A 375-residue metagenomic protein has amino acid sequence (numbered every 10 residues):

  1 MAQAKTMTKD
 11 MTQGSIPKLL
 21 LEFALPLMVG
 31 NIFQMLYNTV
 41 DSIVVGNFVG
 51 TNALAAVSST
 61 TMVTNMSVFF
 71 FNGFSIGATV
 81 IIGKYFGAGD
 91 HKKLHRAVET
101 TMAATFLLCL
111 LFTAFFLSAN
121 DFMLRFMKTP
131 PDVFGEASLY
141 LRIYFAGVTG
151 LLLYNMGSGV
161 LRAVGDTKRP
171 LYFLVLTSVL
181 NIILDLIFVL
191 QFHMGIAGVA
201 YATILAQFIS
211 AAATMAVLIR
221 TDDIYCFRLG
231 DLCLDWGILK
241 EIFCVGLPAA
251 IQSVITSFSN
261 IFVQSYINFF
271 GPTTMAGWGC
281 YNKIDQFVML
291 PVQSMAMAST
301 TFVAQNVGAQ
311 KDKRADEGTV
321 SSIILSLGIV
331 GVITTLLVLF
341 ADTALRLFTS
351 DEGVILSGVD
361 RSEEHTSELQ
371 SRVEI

Functional and structural regions predicted by a protein language model:
M1-E22, T203, A212-T256: Interhelical loop/hinge segments that connect adjacent transmembrane helices in multipass membrane
K18-T79, G83, L247-I267: Signature of the first transmembrane helix
A24, S58-T61, T105, L141-Y144 (+8 more regions): Residue-level recognition of transmembrane alpha-helices in multi-pass small-molecule transporters/permeases
I32, L36-A55, L124-P131, I187-M194 (+3 more regions): Helix-terminus/linker motif at the lipid-water interface of multi-pass membrane proteins
L54-A114, L151-P170, W278-A341, S367 (+1 more regions): Small-residue-rich hydrophobic transmembrane alpha-helices
L111-S138, R142, V332-V359: Short membrane-interface helical motifs at transmembrane helix boundaries in multi-pass membrane transporters
P131-Y154, Q286, V292, E352-S367 (+1 more regions): Alpha-helical transmembrane segments of multi-pass membrane proteins
S178-A212, A341, L356: Membrane-interface helix-loop junctions in multi-pass transport and translocation proteins
